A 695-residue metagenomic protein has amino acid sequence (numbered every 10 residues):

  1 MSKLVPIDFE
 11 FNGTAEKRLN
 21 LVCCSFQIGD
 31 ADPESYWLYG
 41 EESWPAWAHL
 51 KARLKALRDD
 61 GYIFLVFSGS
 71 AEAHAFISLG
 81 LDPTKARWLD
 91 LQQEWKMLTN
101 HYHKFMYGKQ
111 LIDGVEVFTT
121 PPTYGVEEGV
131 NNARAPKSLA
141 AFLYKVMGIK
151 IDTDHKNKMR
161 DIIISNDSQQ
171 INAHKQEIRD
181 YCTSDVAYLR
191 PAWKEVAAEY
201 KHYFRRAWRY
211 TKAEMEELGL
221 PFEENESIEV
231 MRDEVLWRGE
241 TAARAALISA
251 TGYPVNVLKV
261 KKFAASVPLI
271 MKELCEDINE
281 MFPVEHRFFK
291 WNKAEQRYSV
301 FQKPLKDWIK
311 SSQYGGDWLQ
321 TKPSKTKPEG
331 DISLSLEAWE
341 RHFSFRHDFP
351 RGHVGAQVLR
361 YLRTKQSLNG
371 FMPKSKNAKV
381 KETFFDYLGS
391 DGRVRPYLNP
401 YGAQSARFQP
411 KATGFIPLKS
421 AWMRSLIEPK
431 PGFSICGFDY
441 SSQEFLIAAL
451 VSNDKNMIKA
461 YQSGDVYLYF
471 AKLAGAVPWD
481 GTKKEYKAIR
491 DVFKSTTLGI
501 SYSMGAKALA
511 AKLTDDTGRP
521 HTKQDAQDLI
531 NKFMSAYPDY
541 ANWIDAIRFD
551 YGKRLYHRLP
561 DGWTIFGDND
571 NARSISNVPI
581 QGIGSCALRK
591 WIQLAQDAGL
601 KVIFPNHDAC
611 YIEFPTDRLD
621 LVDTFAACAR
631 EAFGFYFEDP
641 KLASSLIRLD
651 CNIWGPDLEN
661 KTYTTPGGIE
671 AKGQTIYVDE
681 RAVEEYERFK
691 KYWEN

Functional and structural regions predicted by a protein language model:
M1-K3, A52-R58, K419-S434, A595-D597: A short acidic-Thr-Gly-centered motif at the start of a beta-strand
S2-E10, A15-L19, I112-R134, R160-K419 (+8 more regions): Conserved "right-hand" nucleotidyltransferase catalytic core of DNA-directed polymerases
S2-I7, A15-E16, L21-E199, S442: Conserved DEDDh/DEDDy metal-dependent 3′-5′ exonuclease domain
F67, W88-L91, I427-E444, S503 (+1 more regions): Conserved catalytic palm subdomain of right-hand nucleotidyl-transferase polymerases, strongest for RNA-directed enzymes
A246, A250, M271, S324 (+3 more regions): Conserved catalytic core of nucleic-acid polymerases
Y611-P615: Short hydrophobic/aromatic beta-strand micro-patches that form the beta-sheet surface supporting nucleotide- or nucleic
D617-T624: Short, conserved charged micro-motifs
A627-P640: A common structural junction motif
